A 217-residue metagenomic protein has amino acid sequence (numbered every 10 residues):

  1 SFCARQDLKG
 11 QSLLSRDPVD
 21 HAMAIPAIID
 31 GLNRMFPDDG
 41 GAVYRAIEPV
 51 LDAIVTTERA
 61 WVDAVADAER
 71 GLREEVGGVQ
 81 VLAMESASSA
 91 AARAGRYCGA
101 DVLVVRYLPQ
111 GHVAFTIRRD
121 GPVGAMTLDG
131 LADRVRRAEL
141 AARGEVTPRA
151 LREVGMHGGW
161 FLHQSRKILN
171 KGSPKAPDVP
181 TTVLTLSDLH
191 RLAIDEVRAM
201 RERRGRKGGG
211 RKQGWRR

Functional and structural regions predicted by a protein language model:
S1-G71: Internal, conserved structured core segments that host functional sites
E48, D52-R217: Gly/His-enriched, cation/cofactor- and phosphate-binding structural elements
